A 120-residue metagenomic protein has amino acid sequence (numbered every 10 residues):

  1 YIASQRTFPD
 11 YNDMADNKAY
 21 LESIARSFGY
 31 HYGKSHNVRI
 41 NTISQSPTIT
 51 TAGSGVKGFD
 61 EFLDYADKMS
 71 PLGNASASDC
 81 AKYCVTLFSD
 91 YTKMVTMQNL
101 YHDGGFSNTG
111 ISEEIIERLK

Functional and structural regions predicted by a protein language model:
Y1-K34, Q45-I49, G73, F106: Catalytic loop of short-chain dehydrogenase/reductase
S4-T7, A15-A19, E61-S70, N99-I115: Short flexible/disordered coil segments
T7, R26-F28, G55-E61, D79 (+1 more regions): A general marker of short, structured functional hotspots
I24-S27, H31-S35, P71-C84, S112-K120: Hydrophobic transmembrane alpha-helix bundles
G33, Y91, G104-F106, R118: A short hydrophobic/aromatic micro-motif that marks alpha-helical segments and, especially, helix-coil
S35, T42-M69, G110-K120: A glycine/serine/threonine-rich, flexible loop-to-helix segment that serves as the NAD(P) cofactor-binding "lid"
V38, T42, D60-V95, L100-G104: C-terminal helical subdomain
P47, S89-K93, S107-I111: Short amphipathic alpha-helical patches
